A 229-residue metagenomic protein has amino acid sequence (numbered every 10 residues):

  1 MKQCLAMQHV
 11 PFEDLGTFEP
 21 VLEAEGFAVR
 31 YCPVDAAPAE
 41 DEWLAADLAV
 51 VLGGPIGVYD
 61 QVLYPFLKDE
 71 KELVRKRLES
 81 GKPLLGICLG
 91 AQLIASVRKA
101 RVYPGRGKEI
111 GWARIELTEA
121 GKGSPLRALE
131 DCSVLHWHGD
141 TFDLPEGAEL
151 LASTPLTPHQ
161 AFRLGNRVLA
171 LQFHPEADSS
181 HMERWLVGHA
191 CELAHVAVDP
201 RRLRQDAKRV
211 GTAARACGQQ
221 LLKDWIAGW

Functional and structural regions predicted by a protein language model:
M1-L5: Extreme N-terminal starter segment of soluble prokaryotic enzymes
M7-H9, V34, L89, F173: Cofactor-binding loop segments of dinucleotide-utilizing enzymes, especially the Rossmann-like FAD- and NAD(P)+-binding
E13-T17: Short N-terminal binding/cap micro-motifs at the start of the first secondary-structure element
P20-L85: Flexible gly/pro-rich beta->alpha loop and the following alpha-helix that scaffold active-site loops
R77-R101: Catalytic nucleophile loop
R98-S180: Pocket-forming structural segment of enzyme catalytic cores
A177-W229: Acyltransferase
